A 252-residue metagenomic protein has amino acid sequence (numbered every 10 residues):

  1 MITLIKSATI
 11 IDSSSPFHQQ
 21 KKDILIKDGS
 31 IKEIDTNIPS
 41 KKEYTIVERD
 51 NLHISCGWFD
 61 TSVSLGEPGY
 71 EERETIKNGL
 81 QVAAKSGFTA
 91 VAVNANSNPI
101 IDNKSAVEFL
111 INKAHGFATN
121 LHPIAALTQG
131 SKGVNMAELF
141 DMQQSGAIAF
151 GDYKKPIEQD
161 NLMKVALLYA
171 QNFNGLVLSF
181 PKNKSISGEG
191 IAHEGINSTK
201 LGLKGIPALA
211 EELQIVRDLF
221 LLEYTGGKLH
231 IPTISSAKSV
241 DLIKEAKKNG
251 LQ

Functional and structural regions predicted by a protein language model:
M1-K41: N-terminal metal-binding scaffold of metallo-dependent hydrolase/deaminase domains
A8, I24, G29, N51 (+7 more regions): Divalent metal-coordination and catalytic microenvironments
I38-I54: Active-site metal-binding motif and surrounding structural segment of the metallo-beta-lactamase
L52-A114: Metal-associated gating/positioning segment near the N- to mid-region
S55, K104-L121, L168-S179: Alpha-helix-loop-beta-strand connector modules within alpha/beta enzyme cores
T61-E74, A95, H122-N135, K154 (+1 more regions): Active-site mouth loops of central-metabolism enzymes
N94-A118, A125-M142, A147-I148, Q159: Active-site loop-to-helix "anion-binding N-cap" substructures in soluble metabolic enzymes
A137-Q252: Histidine/acidic residue-rich metal-binding segments in metalloenzymes
